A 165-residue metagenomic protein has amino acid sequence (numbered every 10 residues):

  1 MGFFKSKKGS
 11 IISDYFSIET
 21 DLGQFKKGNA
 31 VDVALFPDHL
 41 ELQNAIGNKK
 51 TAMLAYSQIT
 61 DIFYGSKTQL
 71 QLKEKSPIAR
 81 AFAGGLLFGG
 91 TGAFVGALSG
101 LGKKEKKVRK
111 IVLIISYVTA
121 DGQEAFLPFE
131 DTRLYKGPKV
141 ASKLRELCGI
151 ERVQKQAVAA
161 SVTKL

Functional and structural regions predicted by a protein language model:
M1-H39, A45-A52: Anionic N-terminal interaction surfaces
G2-K8, I62-L165: Acidic, Ser/Thr- and proline-rich intrinsically disordered linker/docking segments of eukaryotic scaffolds
E19, A34-F36, Q43, S57 (+3 more regions): A structural detector for beta-sheet-dominated domains
D21-G23, L40-Q43, I59, G96 (+1 more regions): Generic alpha-helix detector with strongest preference for long hydrophobic helices that associate with membranes
L40, M53-L70: Phosphoinositide-dependent membrane-docking surfaces
T51-A55, G137-K139: A short, polar/proline- and glycine-enriched secondary-structure boundary/capping micro-motif
